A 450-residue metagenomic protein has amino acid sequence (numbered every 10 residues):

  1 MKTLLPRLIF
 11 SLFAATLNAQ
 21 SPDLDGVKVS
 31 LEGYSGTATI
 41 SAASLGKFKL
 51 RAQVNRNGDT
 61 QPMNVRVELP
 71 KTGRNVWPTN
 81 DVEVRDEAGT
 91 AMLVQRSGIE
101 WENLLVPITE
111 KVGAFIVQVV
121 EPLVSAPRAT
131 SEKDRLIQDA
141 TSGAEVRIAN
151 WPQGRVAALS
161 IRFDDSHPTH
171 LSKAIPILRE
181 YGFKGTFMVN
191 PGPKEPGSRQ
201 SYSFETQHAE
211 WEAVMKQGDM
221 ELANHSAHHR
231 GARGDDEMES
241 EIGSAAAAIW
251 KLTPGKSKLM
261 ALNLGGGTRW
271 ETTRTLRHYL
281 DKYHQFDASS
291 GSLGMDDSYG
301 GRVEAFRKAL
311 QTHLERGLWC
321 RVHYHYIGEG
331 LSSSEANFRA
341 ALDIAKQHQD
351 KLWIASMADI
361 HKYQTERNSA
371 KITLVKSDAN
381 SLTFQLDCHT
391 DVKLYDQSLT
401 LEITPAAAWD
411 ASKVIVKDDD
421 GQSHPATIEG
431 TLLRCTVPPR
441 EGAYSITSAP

Functional and structural regions predicted by a protein language model:
M1-R7: Positively charged n-region of N-terminal signal peptides that target proteins for export
R7-T16: Bacterial N-terminal signal peptides
Q20-S44: Glycan-recognition and processing domains
Q53-N80, D387-D410: Surface-exposed beta-strand/loop patches in extracellular or lumenal glycoproteins
N64-I99, W409-I428: Proteolytic-maturation and junctional protease-sensitive modules
V84, V94-Q95, E100-S160, V416 (+1 more regions): N-terminal pre-catalytic segment of deacetylase/amide-hydrolase enzymes
A157-L159, T169, R179-R277, D281-D297 (+1 more regions): Metal-dependent polysaccharide deacetylase catalytic core of the NodB/CE4 family, i.e., the active-site-bearing domain
E195, H284-S290, S298-R302, R307 (+1 more regions): C-terminal domain-boundary segment and adjacent tail
